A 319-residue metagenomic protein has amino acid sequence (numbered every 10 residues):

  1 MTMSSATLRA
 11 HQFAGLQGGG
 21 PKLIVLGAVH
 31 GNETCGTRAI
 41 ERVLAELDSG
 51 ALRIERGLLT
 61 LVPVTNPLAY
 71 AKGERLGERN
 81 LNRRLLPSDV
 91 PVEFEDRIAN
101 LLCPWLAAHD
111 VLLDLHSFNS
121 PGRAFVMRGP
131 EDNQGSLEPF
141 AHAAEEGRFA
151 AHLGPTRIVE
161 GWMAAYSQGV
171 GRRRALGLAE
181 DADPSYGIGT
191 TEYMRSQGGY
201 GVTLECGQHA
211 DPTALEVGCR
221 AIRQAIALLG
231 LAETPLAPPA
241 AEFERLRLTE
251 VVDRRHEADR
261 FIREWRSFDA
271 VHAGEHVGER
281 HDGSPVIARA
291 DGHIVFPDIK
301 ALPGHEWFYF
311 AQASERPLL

Functional and structural regions predicted by a protein language model:
M1-L319: Structured catalytic-domain cores with a bias toward divalent-metal coordination
